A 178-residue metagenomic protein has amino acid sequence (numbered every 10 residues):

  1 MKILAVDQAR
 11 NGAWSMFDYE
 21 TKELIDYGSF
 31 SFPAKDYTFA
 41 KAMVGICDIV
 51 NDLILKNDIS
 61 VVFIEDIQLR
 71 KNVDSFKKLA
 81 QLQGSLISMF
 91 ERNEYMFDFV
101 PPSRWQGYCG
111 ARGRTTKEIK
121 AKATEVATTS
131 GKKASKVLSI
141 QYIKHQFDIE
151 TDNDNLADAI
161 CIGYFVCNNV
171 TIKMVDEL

Functional and structural regions predicted by a protein language model:
M1-L178: Phosphate- and other anionic-substrate recognition elements at nucleic-acid/protein interfaces
